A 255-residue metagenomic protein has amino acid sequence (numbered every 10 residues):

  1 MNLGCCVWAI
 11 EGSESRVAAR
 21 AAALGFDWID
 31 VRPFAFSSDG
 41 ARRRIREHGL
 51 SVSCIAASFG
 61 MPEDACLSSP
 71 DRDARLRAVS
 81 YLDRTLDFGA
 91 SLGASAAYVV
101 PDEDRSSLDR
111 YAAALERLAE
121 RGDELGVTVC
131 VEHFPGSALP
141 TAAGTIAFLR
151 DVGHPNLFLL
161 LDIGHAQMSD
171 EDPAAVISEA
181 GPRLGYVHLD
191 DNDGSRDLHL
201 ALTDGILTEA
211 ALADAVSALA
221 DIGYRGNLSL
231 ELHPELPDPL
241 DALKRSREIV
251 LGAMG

Functional and structural regions predicted by a protein language model:
M1-L86, A90, H154, P182 (+1 more regions): N-terminal pre-domain/capping segments
M1-N2, E11-A22, G93-S95, A142-L161 (+1 more regions): Histidine-acidic metal/acid-base catalytic patches
C6-I10, R32-F34, A57-G60, D102 (+4 more regions): Active-site beta-loop-alpha junctions enriched in small/polar residues
G40-A41, E63-D64, L108, T141-A142 (+2 more regions): Short Asp/Glu-rich motifs
R44-M61, A112-E124, D151-H154, A211-A215: Alpha-helix-loop-beta-strand connector modules within alpha/beta enzyme cores
L67-L159, L240: Active-site acidic/histidine proton-transfer and metal-coordination neighborhood in alpha/beta enzyme cores
